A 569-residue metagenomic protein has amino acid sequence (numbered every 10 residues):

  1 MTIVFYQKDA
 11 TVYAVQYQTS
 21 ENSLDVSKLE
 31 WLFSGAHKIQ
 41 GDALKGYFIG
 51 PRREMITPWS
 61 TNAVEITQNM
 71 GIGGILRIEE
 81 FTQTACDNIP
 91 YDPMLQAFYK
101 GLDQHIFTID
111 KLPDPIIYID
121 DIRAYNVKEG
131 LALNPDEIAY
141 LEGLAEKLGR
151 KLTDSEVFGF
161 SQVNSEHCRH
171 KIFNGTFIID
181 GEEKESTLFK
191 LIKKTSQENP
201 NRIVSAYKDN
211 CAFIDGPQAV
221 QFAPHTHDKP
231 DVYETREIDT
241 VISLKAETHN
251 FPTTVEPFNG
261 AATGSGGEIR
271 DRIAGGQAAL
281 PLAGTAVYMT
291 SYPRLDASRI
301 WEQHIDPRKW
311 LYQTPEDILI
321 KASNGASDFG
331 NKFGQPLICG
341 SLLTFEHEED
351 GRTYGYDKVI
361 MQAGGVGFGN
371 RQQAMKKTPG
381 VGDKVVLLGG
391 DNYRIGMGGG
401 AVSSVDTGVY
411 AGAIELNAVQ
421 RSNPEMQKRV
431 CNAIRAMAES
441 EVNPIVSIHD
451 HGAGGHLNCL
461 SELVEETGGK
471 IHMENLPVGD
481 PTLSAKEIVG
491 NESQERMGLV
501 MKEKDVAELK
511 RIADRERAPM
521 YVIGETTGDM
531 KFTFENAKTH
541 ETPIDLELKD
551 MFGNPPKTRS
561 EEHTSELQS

Functional and structural regions predicted by a protein language model:
M1-T407, G412-M426, V430, I434-V442 (+7 more regions): Core nucleic-acid recognition elements
R435-H449, G454-E462, V506-P519: Functional cores that coordinate and move charged inorganic groups
C459, V464-K486: Anionic-ligand anchoring segments at beta-strand to alpha-helix junctions in alpha/beta enzyme folds, i.e., glycine
R496-M497: Conserved beta-strand-centric core segments of catalytic alpha/beta enzyme folds
